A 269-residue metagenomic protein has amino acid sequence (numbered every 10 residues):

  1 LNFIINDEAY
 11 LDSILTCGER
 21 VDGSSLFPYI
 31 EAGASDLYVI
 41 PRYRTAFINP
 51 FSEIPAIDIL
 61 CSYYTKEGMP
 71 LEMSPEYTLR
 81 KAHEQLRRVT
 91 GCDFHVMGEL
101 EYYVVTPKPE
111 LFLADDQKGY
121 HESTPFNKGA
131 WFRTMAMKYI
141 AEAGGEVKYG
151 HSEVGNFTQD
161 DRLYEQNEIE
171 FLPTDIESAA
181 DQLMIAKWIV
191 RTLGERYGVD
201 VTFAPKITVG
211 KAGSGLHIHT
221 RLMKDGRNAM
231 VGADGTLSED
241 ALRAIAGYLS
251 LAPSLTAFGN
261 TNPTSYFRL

Functional and structural regions predicted by a protein language model:
L1-N156, T174-W188, V199: ATP/Mg2+-dependent ligation/transfer catalytic cores
L60, E99-L113, N156-E170, A204-G226: Histidine-centered divalent-metal-coordination microenvironment in nucleic-acid enzymes
E168-S178, M184-A186, R191, E195-L269: Loop-rich catalytic cores of soluble enzymes, especially ATP-dependent carboxylate-amine ligases and other
